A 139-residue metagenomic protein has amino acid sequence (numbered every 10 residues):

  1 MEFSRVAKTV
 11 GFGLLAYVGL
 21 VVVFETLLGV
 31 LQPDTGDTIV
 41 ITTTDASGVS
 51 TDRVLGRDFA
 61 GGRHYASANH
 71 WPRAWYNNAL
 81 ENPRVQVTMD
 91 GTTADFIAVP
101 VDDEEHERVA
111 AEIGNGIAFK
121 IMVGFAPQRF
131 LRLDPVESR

Functional and structural regions predicted by a protein language model:
M1-V6: Cytosolic-side transmembrane helix boundary signature
A7, Y65-A66, K120: Alpha-helical interaction segments
K8-T26: Hydrophobic membrane-insertion alpha-helices, especially the h-region of bacterial N-terminal signal peptides
V21-I41: Aromatic-capped interface at the extracytoplasmic side of an N-terminal signal-anchor transmembrane helix
G29-L31, A66, W75: Covalent nucleotidyltransferase core used to form phosphodiester bonds in nucleic acids
L31, G56, I121-V123: Short secondary-structure boundary/capping segments
G36-H70, T88, D95-V99: Short beta-strand segments
G48-T51, W71-R139: Short, structured beta-strand-loop surface elements
